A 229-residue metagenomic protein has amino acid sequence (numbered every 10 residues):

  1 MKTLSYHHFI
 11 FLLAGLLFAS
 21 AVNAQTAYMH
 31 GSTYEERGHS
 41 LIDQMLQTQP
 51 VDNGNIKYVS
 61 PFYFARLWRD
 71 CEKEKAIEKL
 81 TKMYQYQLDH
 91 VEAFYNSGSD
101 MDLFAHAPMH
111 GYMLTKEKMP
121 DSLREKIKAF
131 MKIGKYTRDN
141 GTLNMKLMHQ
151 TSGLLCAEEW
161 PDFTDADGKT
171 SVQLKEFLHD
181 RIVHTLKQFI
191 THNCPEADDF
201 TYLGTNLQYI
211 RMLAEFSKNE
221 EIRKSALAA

Functional and structural regions predicted by a protein language model:
M1-Y6: N-terminal secretory signal peptides that target proteins for export/translocation
H7-F9, M29, E35, Q85: Compositionally biased, intrinsically disordered low-complexity regions enriched in proline and serine
H8-S20: Bacterial N-terminal signal peptides
I10-L13, G38, L67, I210: Generic alpha-helical secondary structure signal
V22-A24: Boundary at the C-terminal end of the N-terminal hydrophobic targeting segment
T26-F62: Non-catalytic protein-protein interaction scaffold segments in large eukaryotic complex-forming proteins
T48-E220: Aromatic-lined, polymer-binding surfaces characteristic of secreted/periplasmic polysaccharide-degrading enzymes
K218-A229: Extended polysaccharide-engagement surfaces of secreted carbohydrate-active enzymes
